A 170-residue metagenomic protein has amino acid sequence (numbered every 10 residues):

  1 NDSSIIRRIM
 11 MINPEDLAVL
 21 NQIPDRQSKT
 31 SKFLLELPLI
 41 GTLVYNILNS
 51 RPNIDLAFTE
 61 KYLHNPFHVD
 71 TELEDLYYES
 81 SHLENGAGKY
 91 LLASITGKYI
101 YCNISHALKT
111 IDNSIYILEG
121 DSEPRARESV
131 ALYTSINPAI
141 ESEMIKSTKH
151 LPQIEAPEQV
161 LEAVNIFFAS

Functional and structural regions predicted by a protein language model:
N1-R26: Conserved hydrolase catalytic core segment
N13, A57, Y77, L91 (+3 more regions): Generic structural signal for small/hydrophobic residues in well-ordered secondary structure, especially within
L17, I100, P124, H150-Q153: Nucleotide-sugar-dependent glycosyltransferase donor-binding/catalytic pocket residues
L20-D25, E128-V130, E155-P157: Short aromatic-enriched loop/helix-cap "lid" or pocket-rim segments at secondary-structure transitions that line
L20-G41: A catalytic-pocket lid/entrance helix-loop region that shapes and gates access to the active site across common
L20-I23, Y45-K109: Conserved alpha/beta-hydrolase catalytic His-Asp/Glu region
T110-T148: Conserved loop-alpha-helix segment in the C-terminal half of the alpha/beta-hydrolase fold that carries the catalytic
P138-S170: Catalytic active-site module of serine/aspartate enzymes centered on a nucleophile-bearing elbow/loop
